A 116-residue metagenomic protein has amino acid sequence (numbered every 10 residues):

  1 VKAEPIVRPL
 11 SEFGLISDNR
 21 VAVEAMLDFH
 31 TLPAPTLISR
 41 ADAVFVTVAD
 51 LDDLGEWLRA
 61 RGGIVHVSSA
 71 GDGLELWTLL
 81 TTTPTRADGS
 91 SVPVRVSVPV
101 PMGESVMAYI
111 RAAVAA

Functional and structural regions predicted by a protein language model:
V1-A116: Structured alpha/beta or helical-core interaction and ligand-binding surfaces enriched in interleaved
